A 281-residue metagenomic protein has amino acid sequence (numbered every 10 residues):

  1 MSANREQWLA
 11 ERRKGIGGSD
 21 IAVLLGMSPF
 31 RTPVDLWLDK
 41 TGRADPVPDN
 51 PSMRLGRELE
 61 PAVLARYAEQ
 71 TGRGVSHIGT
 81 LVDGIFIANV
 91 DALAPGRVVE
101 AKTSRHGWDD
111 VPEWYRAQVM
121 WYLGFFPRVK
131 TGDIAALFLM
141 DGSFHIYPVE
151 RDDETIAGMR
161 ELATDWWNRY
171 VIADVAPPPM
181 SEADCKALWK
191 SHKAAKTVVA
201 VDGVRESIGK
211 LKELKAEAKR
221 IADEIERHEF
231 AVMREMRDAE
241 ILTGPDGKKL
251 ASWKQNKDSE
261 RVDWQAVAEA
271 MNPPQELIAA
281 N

Functional and structural regions predicted by a protein language model:
M1-V98, R105: Metal-dependent nuclease catalytic cores that hydrolyze phosphodiester bonds in DNA/RNA, characterized by
D35-D39, G124, I208, K212: Short, hydrophobic/amphipathic alpha-helical patches that form generic packing surfaces within helical domains
P51, L55, L59, D110-V111 (+2 more regions): Conserved aromatic-histidine-acidic binding/catalytic patches
M53, E69-W167, V171: Nucleic-acid nuclease catalytic cores
A62, A117-W121, G209, A216: Short amphipathic alpha-helical face segments that pack within enzyme cores and frequently flank/anchor catalytic
A173-A200: Long, amphipathic alpha-helical segments that form or neighbor coiled-coils/leucine zippers used for dimerization
A200-K210, L214: Amphipathic alpha-helical coiled-coil segments and their boundaries
K212, K219-N281: Extended, charge-rich alpha-helical segments
